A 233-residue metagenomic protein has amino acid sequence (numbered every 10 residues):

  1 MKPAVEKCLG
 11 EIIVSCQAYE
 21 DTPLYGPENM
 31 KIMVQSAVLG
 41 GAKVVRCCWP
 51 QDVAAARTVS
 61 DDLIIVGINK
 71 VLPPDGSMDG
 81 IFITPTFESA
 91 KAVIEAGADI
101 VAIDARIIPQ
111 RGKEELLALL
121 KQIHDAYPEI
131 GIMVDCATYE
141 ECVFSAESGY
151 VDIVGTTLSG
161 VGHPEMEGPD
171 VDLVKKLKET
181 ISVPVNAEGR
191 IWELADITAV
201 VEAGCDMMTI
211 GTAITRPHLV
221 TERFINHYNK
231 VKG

Functional and structural regions predicted by a protein language model:
M1-L24: N-terminal amphipathic alpha-helix/helix-capping segment at the start of soluble metabolic enzymes
L9-V14, S60-M78, H124-A137, K178-E188: Short beta-strand/loop segments at the ligand-binding rim of alpha/beta enzyme cores
V14, V45-C48, G67, A102-I103 (+4 more regions): General beta-strand structural signal in soluble alpha/beta enzymes
Q17-A18, L39-G40, N69-P73, A96-Q110 (+2 more regions): Glycine-rich phosphate-binding active-site loops on the catalytic face of alpha/beta enzymes
L24-P27, V45-G67, G80-P85, A105-I123 (+4 more regions): Active-site-adjacent beta->alpha loops and helix N-cap segments on the catalytic face of soluble alpha/beta enzymes
M33-R46, E95-G97: Catalytic domains of carbohydrate-active enzymes, especially glycoside hydrolases
A37, A56, V93, V154 (+3 more regions): Conserved, mostly hydrophobic/aromatic
G76-E95, A137-Y150, A187, I191-M208: Catalytic cores of alpha/beta
